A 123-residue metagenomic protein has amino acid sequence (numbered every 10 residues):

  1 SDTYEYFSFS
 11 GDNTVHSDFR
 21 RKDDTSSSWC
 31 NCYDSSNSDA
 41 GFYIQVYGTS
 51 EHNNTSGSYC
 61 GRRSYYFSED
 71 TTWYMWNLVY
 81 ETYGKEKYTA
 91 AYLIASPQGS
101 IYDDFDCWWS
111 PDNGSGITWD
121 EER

Functional and structural regions predicted by a protein language model:
D2-S50: Short, surface-exposed binding/anchoring microloops in extracellular/periplasmic proteins
T14-K22, S64-K85: Beta-sandwich interaction modules
S27-N31, E81-S100: Noncatalytic modules at the cell exterior or secretory-pathway interfaces, chiefly beta-strand-rich lectin/adhesion
C30-C32, C60, C107: Generic recognition of cysteine residues
A40-I44, G99-D120: Edge beta-strands of jelly-roll/beta-sandwich modules across compartments, strongly enriched in secreted/luminal
Q45-E51, I94-S96, S110: Predominantly extracellular/luminal cell-surface or secreted proteins
Y47-Y74: Terminal beta-strand-rich extracellular "head" domains that mediate receptor/glycan or other ligand binding
R123: Structured mid-domain segments that build the active-site/substrate or prosthetic-cofactor binding neighborhood
